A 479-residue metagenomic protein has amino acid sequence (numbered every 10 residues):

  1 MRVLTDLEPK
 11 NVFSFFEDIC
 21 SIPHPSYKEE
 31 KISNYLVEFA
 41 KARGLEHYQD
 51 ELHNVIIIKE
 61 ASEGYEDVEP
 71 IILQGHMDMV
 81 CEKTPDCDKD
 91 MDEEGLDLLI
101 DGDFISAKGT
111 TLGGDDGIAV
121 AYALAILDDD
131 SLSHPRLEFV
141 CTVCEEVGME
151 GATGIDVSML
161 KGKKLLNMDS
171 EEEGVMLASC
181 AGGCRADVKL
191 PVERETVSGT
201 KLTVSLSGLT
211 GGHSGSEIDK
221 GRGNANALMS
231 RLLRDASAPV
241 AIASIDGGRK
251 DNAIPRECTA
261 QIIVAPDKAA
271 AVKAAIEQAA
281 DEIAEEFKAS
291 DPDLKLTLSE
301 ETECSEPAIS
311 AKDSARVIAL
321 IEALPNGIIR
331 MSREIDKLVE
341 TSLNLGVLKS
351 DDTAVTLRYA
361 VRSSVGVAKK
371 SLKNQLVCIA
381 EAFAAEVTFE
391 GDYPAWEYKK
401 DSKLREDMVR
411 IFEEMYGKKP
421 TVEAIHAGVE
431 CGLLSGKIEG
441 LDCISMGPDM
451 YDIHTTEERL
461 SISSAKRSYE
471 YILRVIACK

Functional and structural regions predicted by a protein language model:
R2-F104: Acidic/His- and Gly-rich active-site-bordering loop/insert found across diverse amide/peptide-bond hydrolases
P9-V12, R333, E340-T353, A360 (+1 more regions): Zn-dependent metallopeptidase/amidohydrolase metal-coordination segment
E17-S21, T259-Q261, K295-A308, G346 (+2 more regions): A short beta-alpha structural unit
Y65-V147, A152-K163, S198-K201, A311-A315 (+3 more regions): Active-site metal-coordination/substrate-binding segment of hydrolases, especially metallo-dependent peptidases
H134-A225, L233: Fold-level recognition of mixed alpha/beta catalytic cores in primary-metabolism enzymes, strongest
S158, G221-A238, K268-A269, A315-E322 (+5 more regions): His/Asp/Glu-rich mid-to-C-terminal helical/loop segments that flank catalytic regions of hydrolases
E195-G199, I218-D246, I263-S342: Acidic-enriched catalytic cores of C-N bond-cleaving enzymes acting on peptides and small amides
E217, R222-I245, Y398-L441: Active-site-adjacent substrate-binding region of metalloamidase/peptidase-like peptide-processing proteins
